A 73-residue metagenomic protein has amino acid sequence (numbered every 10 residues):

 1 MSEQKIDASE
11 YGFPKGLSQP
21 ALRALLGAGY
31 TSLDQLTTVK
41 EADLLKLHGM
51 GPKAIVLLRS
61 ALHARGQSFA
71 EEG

Functional and structural regions predicted by a protein language model:
M1-G73: Compact, charge-rich alpha-helical regulatory domains located at protein termini
